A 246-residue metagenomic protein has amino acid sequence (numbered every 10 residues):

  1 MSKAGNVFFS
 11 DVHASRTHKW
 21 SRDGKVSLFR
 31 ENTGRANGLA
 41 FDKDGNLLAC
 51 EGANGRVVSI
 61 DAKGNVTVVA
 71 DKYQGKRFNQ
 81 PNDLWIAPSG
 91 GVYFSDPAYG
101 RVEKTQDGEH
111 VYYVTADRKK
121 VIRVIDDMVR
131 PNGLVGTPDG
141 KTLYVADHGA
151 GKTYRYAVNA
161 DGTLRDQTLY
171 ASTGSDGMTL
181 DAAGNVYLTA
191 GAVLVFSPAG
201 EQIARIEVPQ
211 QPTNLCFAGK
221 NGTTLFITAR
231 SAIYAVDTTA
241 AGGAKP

Functional and structural regions predicted by a protein language model:
M1-P246: Sequence-structural signature of mature extracellular/luminal beta-sheet repeat domains, prominently beta-propellers
